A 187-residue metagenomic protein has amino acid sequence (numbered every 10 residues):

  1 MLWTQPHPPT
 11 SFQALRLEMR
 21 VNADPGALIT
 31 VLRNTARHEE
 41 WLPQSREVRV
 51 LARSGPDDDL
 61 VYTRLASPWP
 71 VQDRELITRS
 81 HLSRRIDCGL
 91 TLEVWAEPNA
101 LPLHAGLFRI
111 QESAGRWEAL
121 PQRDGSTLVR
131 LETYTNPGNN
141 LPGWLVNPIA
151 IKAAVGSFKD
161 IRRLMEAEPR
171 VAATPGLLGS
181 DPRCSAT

Functional and structural regions predicted by a protein language model:
M1-T187: Eukaryotic helix-grip
